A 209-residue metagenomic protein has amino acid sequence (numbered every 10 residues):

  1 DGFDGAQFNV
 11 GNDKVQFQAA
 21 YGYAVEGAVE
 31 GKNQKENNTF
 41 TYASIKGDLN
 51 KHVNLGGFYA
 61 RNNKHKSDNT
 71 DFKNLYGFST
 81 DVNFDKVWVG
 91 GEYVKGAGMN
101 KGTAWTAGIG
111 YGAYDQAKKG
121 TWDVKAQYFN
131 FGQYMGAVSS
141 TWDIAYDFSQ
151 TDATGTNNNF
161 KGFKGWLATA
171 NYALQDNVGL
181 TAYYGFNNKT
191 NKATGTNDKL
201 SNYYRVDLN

Functional and structural regions predicted by a protein language model:
D1, E30-K35, D68-T70, T194-T196: Short, solvent-exposed loop/turn segments at secondary-structure boundaries
D1, Q7, N33, N37 (+2 more regions): Short, well-structured alpha-helical patches and their helix-loop capping segments that border functional surfaces
D1-Y23, N157, Y204-V206: Outer-membrane beta-barrel channel domains
G2-D4, T39, N74, W166: Beta-rich catalytic cores
A6-F8, I45, Y76-T80: Structured alpha-helical segments in the cores of large, soluble enzyme domains
Q16-A19, Y23-G57, R61-N63: Solenoidal tandem-repeat scaffolds enriched in leucines and small polar residues
K51-N54, Y59-N209: Outer-membrane beta-barrel pore domains
